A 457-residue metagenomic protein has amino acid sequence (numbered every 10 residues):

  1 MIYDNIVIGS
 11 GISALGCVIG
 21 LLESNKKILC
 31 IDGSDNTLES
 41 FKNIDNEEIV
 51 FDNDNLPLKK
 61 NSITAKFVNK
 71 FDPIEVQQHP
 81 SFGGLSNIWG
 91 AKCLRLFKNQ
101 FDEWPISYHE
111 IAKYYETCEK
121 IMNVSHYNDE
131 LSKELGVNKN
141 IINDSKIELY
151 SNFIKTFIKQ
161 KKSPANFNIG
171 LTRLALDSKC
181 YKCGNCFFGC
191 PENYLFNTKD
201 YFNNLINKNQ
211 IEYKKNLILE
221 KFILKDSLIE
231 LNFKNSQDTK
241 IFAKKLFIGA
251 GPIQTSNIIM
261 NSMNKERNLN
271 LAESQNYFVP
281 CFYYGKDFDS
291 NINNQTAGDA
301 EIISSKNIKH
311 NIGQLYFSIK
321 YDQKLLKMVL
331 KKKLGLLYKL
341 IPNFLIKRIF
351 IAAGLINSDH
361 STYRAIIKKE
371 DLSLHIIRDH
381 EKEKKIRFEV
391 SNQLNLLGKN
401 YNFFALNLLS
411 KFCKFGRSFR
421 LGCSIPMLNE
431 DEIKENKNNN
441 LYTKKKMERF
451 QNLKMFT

Functional and structural regions predicted by a protein language model:
M1-H109, K113, E266-Y283, D289-N294: N-terminal glycine-rich phosphate/pyrophosphate-binding loop and immediately adjacent elements
I6-I8, I31, I241-I253, I258 (+1 more regions): Short hydrophobic core segments
G9-G11, S34, G83, A250-I253 (+2 more regions): A short acidic Gly-Thr/Ser loop motif
I106-I218, F412-R417: Conserved redox-cofactor binding core of oxidoreductases
T172-G189, K382-T457: A glycine-rich dinucleotide-binding beta-alpha-beta segment and adjacent secondary-structure elements that constitute
E212, E220, K245-R348: Mid-to-C-terminal "cap/lid" subdomains and adjacent gly/pro-rich loops that border and regulate access to redox
E220-K240: Conserved beta-strand-loop-beta-strand element in the redox core of flavoprotein oxidoreductases
K332-F404: C-terminal catalytic lobe of FAD-dependent flavoproteins
